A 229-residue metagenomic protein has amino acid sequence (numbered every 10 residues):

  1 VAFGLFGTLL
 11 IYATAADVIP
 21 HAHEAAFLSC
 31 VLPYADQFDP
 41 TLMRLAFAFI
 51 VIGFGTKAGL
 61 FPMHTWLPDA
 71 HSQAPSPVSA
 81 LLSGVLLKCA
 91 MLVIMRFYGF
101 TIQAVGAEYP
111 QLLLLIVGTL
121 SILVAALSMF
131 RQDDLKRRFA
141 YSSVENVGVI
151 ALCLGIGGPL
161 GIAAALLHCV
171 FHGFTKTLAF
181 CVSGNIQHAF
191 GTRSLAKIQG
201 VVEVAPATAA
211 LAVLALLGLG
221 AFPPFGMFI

Functional and structural regions predicted by a protein language model:
V1-I229: Hydrophobic transmembrane alpha-helices and their helix-loop junctions in integral membrane proteins
